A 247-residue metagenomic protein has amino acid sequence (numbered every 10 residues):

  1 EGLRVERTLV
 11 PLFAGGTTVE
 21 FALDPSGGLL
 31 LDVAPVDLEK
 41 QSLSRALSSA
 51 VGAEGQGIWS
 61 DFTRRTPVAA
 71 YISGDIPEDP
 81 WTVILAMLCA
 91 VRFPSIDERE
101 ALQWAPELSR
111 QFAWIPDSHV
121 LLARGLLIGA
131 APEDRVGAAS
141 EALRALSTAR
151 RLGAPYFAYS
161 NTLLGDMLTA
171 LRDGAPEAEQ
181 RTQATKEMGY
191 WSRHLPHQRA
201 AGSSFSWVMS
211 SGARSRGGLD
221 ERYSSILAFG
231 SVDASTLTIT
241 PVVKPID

Functional and structural regions predicted by a protein language model:
R4-A50: Extracellular beta-sheet/turn segments enriched in Thr/Pro/Gly and aliphatic residues
L30-S60, R64-P67, S73-F93, A113-I128 (+1 more regions): Amphipathic alpha-helical repeat scaffolds of TPR domains
G57-Y71, D97-S109, E133-G153, A175-Q198 (+3 more regions): Alpha-helical repeat scaffolds
T82, R199-G218: Extended, charge-rich alpha-helical scaffold/interaction domains
I128-A130, M209: Short alpha-helical linear motifs
L143-R151, P155, T162, T169-D173 (+3 more regions): Long, compositionally biased low-complexity segments enriched in polar/charged residues
T236-I246: Short, low-complexity, Pro/Ser/Thr/Gly-rich segments in the mature regions of secreted, periplasmic
